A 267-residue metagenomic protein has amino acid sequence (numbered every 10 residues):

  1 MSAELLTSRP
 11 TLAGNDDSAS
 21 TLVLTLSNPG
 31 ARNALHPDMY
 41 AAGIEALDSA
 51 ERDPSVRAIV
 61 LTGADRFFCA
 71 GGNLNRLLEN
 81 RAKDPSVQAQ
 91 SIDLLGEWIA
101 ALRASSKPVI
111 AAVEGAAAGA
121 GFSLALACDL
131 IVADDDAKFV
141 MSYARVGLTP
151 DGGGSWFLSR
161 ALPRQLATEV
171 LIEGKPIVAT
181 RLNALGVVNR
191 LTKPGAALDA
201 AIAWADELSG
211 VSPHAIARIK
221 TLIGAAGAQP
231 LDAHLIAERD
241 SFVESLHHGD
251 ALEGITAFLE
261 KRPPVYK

Functional and structural regions predicted by a protein language model:
M1-A64, A100: Conserved CoA-thioester-binding segment of acyl-CoA-metabolizing enzymes
L24, N28, G43, L61 (+7 more regions): Terminal peptide-recognition signature
D38, A42, L94, A101 (+4 more regions): Charged catalytic carboxylate motif
G63-A100, A117, R145-G147, P230: Glycine- (often His-adjacent) and acidic-residue-rich active-site loop that binds/positions the CoA thioester
A100-H214, P230, V243-T256, R262: Crotonase-fold acyl-CoA enzyme core
G227, P263-K267: Short C-terminal tail/terminal secondary-structure segment of NAD(P)H-dependent dehydrogenase/reductase domains
